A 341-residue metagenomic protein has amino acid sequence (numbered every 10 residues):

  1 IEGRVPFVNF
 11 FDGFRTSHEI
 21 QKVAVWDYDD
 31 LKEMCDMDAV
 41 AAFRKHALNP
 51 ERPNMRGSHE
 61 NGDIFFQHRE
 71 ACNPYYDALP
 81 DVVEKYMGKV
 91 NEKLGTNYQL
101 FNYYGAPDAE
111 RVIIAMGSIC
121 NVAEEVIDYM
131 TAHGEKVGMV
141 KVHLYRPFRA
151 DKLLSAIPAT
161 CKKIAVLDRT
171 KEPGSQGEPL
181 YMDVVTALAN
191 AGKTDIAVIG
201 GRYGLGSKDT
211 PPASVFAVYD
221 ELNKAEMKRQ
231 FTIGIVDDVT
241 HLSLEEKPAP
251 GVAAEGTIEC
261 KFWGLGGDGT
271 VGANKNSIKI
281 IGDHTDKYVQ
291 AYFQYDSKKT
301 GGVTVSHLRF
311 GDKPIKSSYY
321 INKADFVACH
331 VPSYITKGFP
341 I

Functional and structural regions predicted by a protein language model:
I1-A42, S207-K247, V327, I341: Structural signature of the thiamine diphosphate
R4-N102: Conformationally flexible catalytic loops at phosphate/diphosphate-handling active centers
F11-H18, G117, K171, Y203-S207 (+1 more regions): Glycine-rich beta-alpha junction loops
D12, H18-V25, E124-V126, D151-K152 (+5 more regions): Short acidic, glycine/serine/threonine-rich loops at helix termini
G88-R111, E124, S243-T257: Glycine-/acidic-rich phosphate or pyrophosphate-binding loops and their flanking alpha/beta elements
P107-D108, V112-H143, G256-K323, V327: Anionic-ligand anchoring segments at beta-strand to alpha-helix junctions in alpha/beta enzyme folds, i.e., glycine
V140-T160, L167-D168, R309-N322, F326-I341: Hydrophobic alpha-helical bundle architecture
K163-V252: Peripheral docking tails and interdomain loops at the edges of cofactor- or intermediate-handling domains
